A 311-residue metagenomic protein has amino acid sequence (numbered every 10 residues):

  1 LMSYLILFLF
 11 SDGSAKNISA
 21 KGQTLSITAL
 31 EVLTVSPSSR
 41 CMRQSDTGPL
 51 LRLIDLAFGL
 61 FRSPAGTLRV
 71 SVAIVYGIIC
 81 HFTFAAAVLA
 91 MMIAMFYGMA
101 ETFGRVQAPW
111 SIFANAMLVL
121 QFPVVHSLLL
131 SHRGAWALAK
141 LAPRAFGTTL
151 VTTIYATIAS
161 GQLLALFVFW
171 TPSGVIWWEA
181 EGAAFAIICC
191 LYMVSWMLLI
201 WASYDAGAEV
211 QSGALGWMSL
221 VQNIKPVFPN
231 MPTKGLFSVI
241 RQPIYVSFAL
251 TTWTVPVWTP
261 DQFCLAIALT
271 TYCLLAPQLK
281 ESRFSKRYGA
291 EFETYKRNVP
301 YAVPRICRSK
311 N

Functional and structural regions predicted by a protein language model:
L1-K16: Extreme N-terminal basic, low-complexity initiation segments that serve as generic localization/processing leaders
V35, R40-T67: Short, Lys/Arg-rich, polar N-terminal cytosolic tail immediately upstream of the first transmembrane signal-anchor
C80-M91, A116-V124, Y155-F167, M193: Hydrophobic alpha-helical transmembrane segments of multi-pass integral membrane proteins
A86, A90-I93, P109, L118 (+3 more regions): Hydrophobic transmembrane alpha-helices
Y97-V106, A137, T171-E181: Membrane-interface helix termini and inter-helical loops of multi-pass transporters
F103-A108, L138-I158: Juxtamembrane helix-capping/reentrant segments at transmembrane boundaries
P109-L120, A184-I200: Alpha-helical transmembrane segments
V125-R144: Membrane-helix interface/capping segments
